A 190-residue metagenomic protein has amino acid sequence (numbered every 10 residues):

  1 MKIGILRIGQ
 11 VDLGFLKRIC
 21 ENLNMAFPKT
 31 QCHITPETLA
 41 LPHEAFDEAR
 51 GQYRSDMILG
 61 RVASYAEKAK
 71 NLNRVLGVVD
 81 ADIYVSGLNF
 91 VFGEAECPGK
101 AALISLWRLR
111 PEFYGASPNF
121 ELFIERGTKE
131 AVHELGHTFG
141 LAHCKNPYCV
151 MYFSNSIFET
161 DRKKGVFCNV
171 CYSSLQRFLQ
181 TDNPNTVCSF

Functional and structural regions predicted by a protein language model:
M1-G4: Extreme N-terminal starter segment of soluble prokaryotic enzymes
L6-G9, C20, V91-R126, A142-F190: Metalloprotease/metallohydrolase-associated module, dominated by Zn2+-dependent proteases
L13-A131, A142: Metzincin-family zinc-dependent endopeptidase catalytic domain
E134: Walker B catalytic acidic pair
T138-F139: Acidic, metal/cofactor-coordinating or nucleic-acid-engaging core segments within structured domains
